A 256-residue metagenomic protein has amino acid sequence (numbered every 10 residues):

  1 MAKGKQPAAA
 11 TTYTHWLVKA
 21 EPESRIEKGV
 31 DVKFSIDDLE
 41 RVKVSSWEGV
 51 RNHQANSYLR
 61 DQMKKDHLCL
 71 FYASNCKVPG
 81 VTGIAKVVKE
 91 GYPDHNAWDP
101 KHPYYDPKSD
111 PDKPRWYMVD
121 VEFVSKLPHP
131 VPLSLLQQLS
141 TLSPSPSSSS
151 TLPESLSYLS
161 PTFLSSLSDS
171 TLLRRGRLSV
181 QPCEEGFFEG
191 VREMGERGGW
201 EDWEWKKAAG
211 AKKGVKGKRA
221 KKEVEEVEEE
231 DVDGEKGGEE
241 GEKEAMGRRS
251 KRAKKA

Functional and structural regions predicted by a protein language model:
M1-K5, K213-A256: Intrinsically disordered, low-complexity, charge-biased tails
M1-K65, G198-E201, K206-G210, K216-R219 (+1 more regions): Compositionally biased, charged N-terminal/linker segments
P7, L142, S148-P161, S165-L172 (+3 more regions): Mature catalytic domains of secreted/periplasmic carbohydrate-active enzymes
Y13, K64, G80-T82, P114-W116: Eukaryote-biased feature marking scaffold/signaling PDZ-domain proteins and nuclear chromatin regulators
V18, A85-K86, E184: GIY-YIG nuclease signature motif recognition
Y72-P79: Short, charged beta-turn/beta-strand-edge "cap" motif at the junction between a beta-strand and an adjacent loop
I84-L178: Aromatic- and Lys/Arg-enriched surface recognition patch
